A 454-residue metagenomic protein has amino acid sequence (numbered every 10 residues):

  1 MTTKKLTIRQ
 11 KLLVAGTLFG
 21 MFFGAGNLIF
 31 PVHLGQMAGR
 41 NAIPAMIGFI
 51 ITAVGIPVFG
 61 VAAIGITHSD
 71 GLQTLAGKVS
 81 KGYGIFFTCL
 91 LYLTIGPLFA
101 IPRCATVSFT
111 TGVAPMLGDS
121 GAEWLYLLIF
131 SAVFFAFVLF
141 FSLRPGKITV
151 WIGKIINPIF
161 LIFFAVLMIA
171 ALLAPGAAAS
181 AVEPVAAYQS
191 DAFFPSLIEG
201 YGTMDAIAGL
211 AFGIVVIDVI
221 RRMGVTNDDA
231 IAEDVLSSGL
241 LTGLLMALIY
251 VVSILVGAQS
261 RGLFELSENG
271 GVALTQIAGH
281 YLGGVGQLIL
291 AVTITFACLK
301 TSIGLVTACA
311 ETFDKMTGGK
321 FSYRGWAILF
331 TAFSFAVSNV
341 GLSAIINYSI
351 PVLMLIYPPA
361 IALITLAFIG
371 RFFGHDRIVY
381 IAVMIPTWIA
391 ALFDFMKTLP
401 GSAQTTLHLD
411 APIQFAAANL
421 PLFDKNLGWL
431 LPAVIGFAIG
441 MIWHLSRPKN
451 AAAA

Functional and structural regions predicted by a protein language model:
L13-F23, L93, A170-A177, A186-S253 (+3 more regions): Hydrophobic, membrane-embedded alpha-helices of multi-pass small-molecule transporters
I51, G55, F59-G60, I159-A171 (+4 more regions): Selective recognition of specific alpha-helical transmembrane segments in multi-pass small-molecule
I66-D70, T74, F134-I156, R222-V225 (+2 more regions): Membrane-water interface regions at transmembrane-helix termini and the short interhelical loops of multi-pass membrane
G71-G77, I249-L299, P351: TM-loop-TM module centered on a large, flexible mid-protein loop between adjacent transmembrane helices in multi-pass
P97, I101, L161-Y188, A206-I207 (+5 more regions): Hydrophobic alpha-helical segments and their helix-loop junctions in multi-pass secondary transporters
S142-A171, S349-I361, Y380-A390: Membrane-interface loop-to-helix entry segments
R144-I155, F193-S196, V216-L245, L263-T275 (+2 more regions): Hydrophobic, small-residue-rich membrane helices and short re-entrant helix-turn-helix hairpins that build
A174, V185, F193, D376 (+1 more regions): A generic transmembrane alpha-helix motif of multi-pass inner-membrane proteins
